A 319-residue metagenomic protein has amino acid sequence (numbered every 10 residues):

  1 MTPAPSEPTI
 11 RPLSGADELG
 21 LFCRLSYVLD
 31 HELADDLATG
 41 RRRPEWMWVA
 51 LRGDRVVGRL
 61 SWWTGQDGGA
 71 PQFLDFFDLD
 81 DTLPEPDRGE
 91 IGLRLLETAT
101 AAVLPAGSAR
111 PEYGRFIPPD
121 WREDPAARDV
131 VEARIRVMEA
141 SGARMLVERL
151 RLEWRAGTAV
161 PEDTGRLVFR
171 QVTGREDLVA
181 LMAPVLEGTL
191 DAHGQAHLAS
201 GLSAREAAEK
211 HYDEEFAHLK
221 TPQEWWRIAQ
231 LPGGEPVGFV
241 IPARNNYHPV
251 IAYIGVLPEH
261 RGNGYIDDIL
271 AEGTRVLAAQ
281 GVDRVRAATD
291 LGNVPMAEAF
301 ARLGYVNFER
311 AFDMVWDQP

Functional and structural regions predicted by a protein language model:
M1, R88-T173, M314: Acyl-donor-binding surface of acyltransferase catalytic domains
M1-D36, D163-E206: Short amphipathic alpha-helix that is part of the acyltransferase structural core
C23-R52, S61, A196-L231: Active-site rim helix/loop that mediates acceptor-substrate recognition in acyltransferases
D36-D120, P232, V240-P249, L257: Conserved donor-binding loop and adjoining core beta-sheet/short helix segment in diverse acyl/aminoacyl transferases
G58, V147-E148, G238, E309: A structural microfeature
E85-L104, V256, G262-A279, V294-R302: Conserved acetyl-CoA-binding loop-helix of GNAT-fold acetyltransferases
R134, M138, F300, Y305: Conserved active-site tyrosine of GNAT-family acetyltransferases
I254-V256, T289: Hydrophobic adenine-recognition pocket in adenosine-nucleotide-binding enzymes
